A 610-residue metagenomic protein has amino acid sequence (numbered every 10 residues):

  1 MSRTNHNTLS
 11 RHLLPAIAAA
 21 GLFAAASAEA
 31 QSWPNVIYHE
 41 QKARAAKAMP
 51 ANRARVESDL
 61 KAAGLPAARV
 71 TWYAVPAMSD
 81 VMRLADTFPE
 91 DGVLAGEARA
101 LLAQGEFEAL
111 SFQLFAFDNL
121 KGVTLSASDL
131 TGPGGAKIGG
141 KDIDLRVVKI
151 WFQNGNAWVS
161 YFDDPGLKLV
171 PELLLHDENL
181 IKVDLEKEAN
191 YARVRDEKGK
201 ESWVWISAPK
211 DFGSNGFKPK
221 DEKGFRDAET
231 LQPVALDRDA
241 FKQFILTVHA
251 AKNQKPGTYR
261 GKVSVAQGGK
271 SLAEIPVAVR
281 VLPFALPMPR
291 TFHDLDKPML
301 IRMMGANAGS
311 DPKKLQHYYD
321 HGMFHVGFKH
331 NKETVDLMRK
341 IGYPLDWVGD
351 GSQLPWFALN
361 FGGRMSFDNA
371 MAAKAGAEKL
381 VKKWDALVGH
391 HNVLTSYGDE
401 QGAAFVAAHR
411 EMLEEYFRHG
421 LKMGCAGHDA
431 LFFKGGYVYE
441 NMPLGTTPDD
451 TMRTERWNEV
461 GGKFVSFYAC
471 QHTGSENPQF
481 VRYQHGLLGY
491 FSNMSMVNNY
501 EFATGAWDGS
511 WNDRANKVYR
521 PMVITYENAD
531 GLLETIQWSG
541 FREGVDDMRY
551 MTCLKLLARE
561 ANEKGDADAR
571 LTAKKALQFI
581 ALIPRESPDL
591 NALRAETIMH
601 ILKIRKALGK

Functional and structural regions predicted by a protein language model:
S2-A16: Bacterial N-terminal signal peptides that target proteins for export
P15-A24: Bacterial N-terminal signal peptides
A26-A30: Sec/Tat signal peptide C-region and signal peptidase I cleavage site
S32-L94, F117-L246: Surface-exposed binding patches on compact interaction domains or structured appendages
Q113-T131, L231-R290: Extended acidic/polar, glycine-enriched regions that form or flank non-catalytic beta-rich accessory modules
L272-N369, D385-D399: An acidic-aromatic substrate-binding cleft motif
A377-A404, A408, L413-A430, S495 (+1 more regions): Catalytic domains of carbohydrate-active enzymes that cleave complex glycans
Y437-R514: Catalytic-core region of carbohydrate-active enzymes that cleave or remodel glycosidic bonds
